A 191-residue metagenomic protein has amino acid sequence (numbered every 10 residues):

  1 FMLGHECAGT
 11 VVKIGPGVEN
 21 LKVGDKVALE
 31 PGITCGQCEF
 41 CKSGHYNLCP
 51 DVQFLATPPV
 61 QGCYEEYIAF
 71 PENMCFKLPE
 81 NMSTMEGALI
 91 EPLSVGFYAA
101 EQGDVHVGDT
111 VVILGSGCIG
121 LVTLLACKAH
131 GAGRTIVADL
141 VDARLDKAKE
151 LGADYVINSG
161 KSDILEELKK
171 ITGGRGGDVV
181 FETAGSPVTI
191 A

Functional and structural regions predicted by a protein language model:
F1-E39, P79-N81: Glycine-rich beta-strand-centered segment in the early N-terminal region that forms part of a ligand/cofactor-binding
V27, V111-I113, V180: Conserved hydrophobic beta-strands of the Rossmann-like cofactor-binding core in SDR/related NAD(P)H-dependent
E30, S159, F181-T183: Short, well-ordered coil/turn residues at beta-beta hairpins and beta-strand->alpha-helix junctions within
C35-L114: NAD(P)H dinucleotide-binding glycine-rich loop of Rossmann-like/cofactor-binding domains, especially the beta1-alpha1
M82-S162, E166: Mid-domain Rossmann-like dinucleotide-binding core that forms the NAD(H)/NADP(H) cofactor-binding site
I171-V179: A glycine-rich helix->loop->beta "capping" turn within Rossmann-like NAD(P)(H)-dependent oxidoreductase domains
E182-A191: Beta-loop-alpha module in the N-terminal Rossmann-like domain of NAD(P)-dependent dehydrogenases, especially those
